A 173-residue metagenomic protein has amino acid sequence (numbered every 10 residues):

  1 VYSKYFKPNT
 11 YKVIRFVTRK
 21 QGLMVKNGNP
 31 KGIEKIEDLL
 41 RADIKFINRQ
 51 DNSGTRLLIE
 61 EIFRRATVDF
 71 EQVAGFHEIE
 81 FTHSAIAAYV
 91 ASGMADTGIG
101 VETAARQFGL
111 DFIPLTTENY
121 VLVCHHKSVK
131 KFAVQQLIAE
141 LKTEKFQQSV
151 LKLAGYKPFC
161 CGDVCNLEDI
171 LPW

Functional and structural regions predicted by a protein language model:
V1, A87-T116: A ligand-binding cleft/hinge motif common to bilobed small-molecule-binding domains
V1-D38: N-terminal segment of the mature folded domain
P8, R19, F108-A139, C160-L167: Periplasmic-binding protein-like
N27-E34, V68, K127-A133: Short helix-loop capping/hinge motifs at secondary-structure junctions, enriched in acidic/polar residues
E37-L57: Short loop->beta-strand "edge-of-pocket" segments that line small-molecule binding or catalytic clefts across diverse
R49, D69-H83: Short beta-strand-to-loop elements that line the ligand-binding cleft of bilobed periplasmic-binding protein-like
L141-F159: Periplasmic-binding protein-like
